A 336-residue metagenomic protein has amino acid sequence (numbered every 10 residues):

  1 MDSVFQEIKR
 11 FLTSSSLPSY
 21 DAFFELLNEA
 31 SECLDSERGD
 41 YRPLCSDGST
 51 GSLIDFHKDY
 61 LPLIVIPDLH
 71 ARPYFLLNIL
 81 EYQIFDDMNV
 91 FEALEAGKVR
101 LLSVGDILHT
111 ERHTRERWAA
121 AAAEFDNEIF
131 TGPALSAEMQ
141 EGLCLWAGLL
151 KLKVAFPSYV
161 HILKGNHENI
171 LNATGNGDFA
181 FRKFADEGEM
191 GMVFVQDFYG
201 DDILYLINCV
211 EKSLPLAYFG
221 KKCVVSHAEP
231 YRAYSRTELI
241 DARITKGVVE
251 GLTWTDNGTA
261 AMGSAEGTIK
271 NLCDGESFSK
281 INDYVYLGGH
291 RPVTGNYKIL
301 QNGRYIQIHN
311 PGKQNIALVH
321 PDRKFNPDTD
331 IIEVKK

Functional and structural regions predicted by a protein language model:
M1-K336: Feature recognizes metal-dependent phosphohydrolase scaffolds
